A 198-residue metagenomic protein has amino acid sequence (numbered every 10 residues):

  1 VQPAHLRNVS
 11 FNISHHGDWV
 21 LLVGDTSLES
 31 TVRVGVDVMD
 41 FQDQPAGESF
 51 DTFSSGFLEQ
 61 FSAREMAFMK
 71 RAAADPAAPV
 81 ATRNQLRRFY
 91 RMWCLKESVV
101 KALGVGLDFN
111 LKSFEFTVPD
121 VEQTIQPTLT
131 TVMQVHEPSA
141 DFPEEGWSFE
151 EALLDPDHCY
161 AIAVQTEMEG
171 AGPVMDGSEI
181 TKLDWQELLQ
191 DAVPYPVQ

Functional and structural regions predicted by a protein language model:
V1-Q198: Core catalytic alpha/beta fold that binds nucleotide/phospho-ligands
